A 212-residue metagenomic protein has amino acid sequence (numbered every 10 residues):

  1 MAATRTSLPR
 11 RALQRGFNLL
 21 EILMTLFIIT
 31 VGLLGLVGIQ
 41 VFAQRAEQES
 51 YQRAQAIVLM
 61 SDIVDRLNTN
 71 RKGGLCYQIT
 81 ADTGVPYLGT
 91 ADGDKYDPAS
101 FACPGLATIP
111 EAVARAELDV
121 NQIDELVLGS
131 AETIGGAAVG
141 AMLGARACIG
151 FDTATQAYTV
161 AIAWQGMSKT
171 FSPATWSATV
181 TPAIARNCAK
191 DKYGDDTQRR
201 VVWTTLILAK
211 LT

Functional and structural regions predicted by a protein language model:
A2, S7-S61, N70: Aliphatic-rich helix starts adjacent to a transmembrane/signal segment
S61-T212: Flexible, low-complexity segments enriched in proline/glycine/serine and punctuated by aromatic residues
